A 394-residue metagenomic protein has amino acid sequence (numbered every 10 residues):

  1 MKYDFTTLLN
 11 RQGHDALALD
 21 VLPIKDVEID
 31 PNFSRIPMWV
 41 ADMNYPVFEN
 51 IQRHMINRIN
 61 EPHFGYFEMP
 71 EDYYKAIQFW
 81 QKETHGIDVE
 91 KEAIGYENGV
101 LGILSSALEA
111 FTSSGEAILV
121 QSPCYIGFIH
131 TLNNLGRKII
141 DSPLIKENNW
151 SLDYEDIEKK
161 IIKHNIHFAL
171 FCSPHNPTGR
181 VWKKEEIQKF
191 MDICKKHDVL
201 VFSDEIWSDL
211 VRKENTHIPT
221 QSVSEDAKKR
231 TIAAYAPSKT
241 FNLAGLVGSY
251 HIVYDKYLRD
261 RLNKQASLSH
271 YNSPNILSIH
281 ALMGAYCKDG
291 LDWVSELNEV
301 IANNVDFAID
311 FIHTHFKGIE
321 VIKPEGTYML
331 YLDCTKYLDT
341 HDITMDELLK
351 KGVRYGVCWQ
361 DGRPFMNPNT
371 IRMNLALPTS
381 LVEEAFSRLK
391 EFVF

Functional and structural regions predicted by a protein language model:
K2-G99, S106: N-terminal small-domain helix-loop-helix segment of the aminotransferase-like
R53, S224-E225, K229-A302, S387: Conserved core segment of the aminotransferase class I/II
E61, D72, A76, Y257 (+4 more regions): A non-catalytic, amphipathic alpha-helix used as a structural packing/dimerization or gating element in enzyme scaffolds
F64-D192, D209-S222, D226: Conserved core of the PLP fold type I
I279, M283, E299-I309, V321-T335 (+1 more regions): Conserved glycine-rich beta-strand-loop-beta hairpin in the small C-terminal domain of fold type I
H341-I343, K350-Q360, P364-F394: PLP-dependent enzyme catalytic core of the Aspartate aminotransferase-like
